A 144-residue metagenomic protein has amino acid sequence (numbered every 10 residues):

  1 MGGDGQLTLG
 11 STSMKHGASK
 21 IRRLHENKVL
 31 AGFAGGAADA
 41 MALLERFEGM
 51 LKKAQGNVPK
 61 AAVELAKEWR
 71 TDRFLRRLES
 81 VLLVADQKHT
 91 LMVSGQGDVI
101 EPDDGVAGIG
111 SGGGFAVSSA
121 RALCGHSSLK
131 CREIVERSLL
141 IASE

Functional and structural regions predicted by a protein language model:
M1-G2, R22-R23, S80-A85, L91 (+1 more regions): Short beta-strand scaffold segments in enzyme catalytic cores
M1-L78, D103-A107, G113-V117, R121-R132: Conserved short S/T/G-enriched processing/targeting/catalytic segments and their helical context
G5-L7, A37, K88, G97 (+1 more regions): Acidic, glycine-rich active-site loops and adjacent beta-strand->loop/helix elements that engage anionic groups
R77-S111: Long, charge-patterned amphipathic alpha-helical coiled-coil/hairpin "stalk" segments used as oligomerization
S118-R121, L140, E144: Charged/polar positions on well-ordered alpha helices
S128, R132-S143: Conserved post-catalytic alpha-helical subdomain immediately downstream of the catalytic base and nucleotide-binding
